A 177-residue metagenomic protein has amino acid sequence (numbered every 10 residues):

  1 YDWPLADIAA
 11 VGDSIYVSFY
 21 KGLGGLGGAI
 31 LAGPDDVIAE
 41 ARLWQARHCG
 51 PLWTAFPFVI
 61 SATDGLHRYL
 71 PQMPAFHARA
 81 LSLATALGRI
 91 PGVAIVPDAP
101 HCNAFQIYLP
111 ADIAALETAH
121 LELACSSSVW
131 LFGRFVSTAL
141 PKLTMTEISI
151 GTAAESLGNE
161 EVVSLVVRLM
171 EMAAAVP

Functional and structural regions predicted by a protein language model:
W3-C102, Y108-A111: Active-site C-terminal subdomain of aminotransferase-like
G88, G92-V176: Conserved C-terminal alpha-helix-loop-beta "cap" of PLP-dependent enzymes that closes/shapes the active-site mouth
